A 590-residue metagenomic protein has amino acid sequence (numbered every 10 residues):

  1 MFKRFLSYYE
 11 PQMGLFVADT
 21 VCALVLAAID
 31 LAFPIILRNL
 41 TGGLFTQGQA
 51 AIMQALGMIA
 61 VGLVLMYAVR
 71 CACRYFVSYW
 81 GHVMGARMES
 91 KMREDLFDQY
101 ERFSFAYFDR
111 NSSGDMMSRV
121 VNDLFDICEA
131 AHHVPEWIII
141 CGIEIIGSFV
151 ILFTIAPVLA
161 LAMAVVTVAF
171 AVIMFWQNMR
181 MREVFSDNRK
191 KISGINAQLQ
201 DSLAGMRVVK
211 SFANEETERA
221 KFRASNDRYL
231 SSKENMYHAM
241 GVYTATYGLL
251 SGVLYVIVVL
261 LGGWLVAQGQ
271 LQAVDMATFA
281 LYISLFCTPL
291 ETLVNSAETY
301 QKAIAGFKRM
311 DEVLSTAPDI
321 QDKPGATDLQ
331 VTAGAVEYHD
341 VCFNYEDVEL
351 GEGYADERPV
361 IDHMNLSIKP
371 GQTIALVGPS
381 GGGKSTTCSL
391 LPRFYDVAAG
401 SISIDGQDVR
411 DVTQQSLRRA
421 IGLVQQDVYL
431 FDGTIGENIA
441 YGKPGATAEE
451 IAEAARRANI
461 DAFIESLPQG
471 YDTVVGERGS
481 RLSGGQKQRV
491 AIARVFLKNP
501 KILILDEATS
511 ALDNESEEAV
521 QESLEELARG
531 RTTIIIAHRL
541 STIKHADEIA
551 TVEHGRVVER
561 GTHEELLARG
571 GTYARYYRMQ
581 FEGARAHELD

Functional and structural regions predicted by a protein language model:
Y9, V77, G81-G85, E101-I146 (+1 more regions): Juxtamembrane loop-to-helix connectors within ABC transporter transmembrane domains
P11, L15-V25, G62-M66, H133-D187 (+2 more regions): Transmembrane helices of ABC transporter permease
G14-I35, N39, L63, S78-H82 (+5 more regions): Alpha-helical segments in transporter systems
F16-F76, F153-V158, G269-A273, G353: Transmembrane helix-loop-helix hairpins at lipid-water interfaces of multipass membrane proteins, especially the type-1
T46, I52, I151-V165, A239-K308 (+1 more regions): Helix-loop-helix
F105-A106, N122-A131, P135, I139 (+8 more regions): An intracellular "coupling" helix at the cytosolic face of ABC transporter transmembrane type-1 domains
L329-D590: ABC-type nucleotide-binding domain
